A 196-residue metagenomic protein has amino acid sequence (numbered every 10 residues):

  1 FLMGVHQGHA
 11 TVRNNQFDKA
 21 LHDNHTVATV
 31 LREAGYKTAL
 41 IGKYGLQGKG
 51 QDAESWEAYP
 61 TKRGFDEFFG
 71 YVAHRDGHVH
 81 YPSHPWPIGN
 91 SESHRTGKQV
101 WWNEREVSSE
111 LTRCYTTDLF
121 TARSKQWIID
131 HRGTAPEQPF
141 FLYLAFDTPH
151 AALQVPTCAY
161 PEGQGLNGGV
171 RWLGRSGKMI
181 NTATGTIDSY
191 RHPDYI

Functional and structural regions predicted by a protein language model:
F1-I196: Formylglycine-dependent sulfatase
